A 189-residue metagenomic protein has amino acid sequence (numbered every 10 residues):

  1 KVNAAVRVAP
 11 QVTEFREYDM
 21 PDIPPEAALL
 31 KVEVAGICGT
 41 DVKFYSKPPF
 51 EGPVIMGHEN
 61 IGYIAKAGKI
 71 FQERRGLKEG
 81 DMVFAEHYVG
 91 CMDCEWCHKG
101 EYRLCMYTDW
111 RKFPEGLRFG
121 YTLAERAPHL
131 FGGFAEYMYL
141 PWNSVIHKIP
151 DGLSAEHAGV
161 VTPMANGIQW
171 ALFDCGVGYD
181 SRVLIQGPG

Functional and structural regions predicted by a protein language model:
V2, D81-M82, D180-S181: Nucleotide donor/acceptor-binding cores
N3, A27-L29, R182: Residues that mark the start of a beta-strand
A5-T13: Extracellular beta-rich ligand/substrate-recognition surface
V8, D19-M20, E51-G57, E125-L130 (+1 more regions): Short Gly/Pro-enriched turn/cap motifs at secondary-structure boundaries
P21-A35, P48-H98, Y102-R103, P150-G152: Glycine-rich beta-strand-centered segment in the early N-terminal region that forms part of a ligand/cofactor-binding
T40-Y45: Cytochrome P450 core scaffold surrounding the K-helix E-X-X-R motif and the conserved "meander" helix-loop region
D93-V183: NAD(P)H dinucleotide-binding glycine-rich loop of Rossmann-like/cofactor-binding domains, especially the beta1-alpha1
